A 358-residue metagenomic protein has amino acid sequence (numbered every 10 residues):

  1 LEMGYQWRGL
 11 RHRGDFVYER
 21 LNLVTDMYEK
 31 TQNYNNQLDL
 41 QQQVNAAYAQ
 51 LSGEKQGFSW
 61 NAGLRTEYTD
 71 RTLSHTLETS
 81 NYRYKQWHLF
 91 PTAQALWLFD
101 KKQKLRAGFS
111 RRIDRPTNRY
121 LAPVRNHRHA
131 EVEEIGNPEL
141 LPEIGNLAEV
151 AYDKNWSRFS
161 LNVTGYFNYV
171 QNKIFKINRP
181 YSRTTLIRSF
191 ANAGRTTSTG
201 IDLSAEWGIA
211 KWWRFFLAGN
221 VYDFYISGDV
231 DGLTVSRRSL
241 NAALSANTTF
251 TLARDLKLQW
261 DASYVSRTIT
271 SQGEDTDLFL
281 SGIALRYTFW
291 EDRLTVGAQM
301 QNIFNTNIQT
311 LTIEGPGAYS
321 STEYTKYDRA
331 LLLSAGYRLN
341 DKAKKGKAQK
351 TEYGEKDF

Functional and structural regions predicted by a protein language model:
L1, G57-W60, K102-L105, R158-L161 (+5 more regions): Repeated loop/turn-to-beta-strand initiation elements of outer-membrane beta-barrel proteins
L1-N61, L98, T196-E206, A218 (+1 more regions): Outer-membrane beta-barrel transmembrane domain signature of Gram-negative proteins, especially the mid-to-C-terminal
W7-R13, K55-G57, T66-T72, F109-R115 (+9 more regions): Transmembrane beta-strands of outer-membrane beta-barrel pores
R13, D70-T72, K101-L147, F167-R188 (+2 more regions): Surface-exposed extracellular loop regions of Gram-negative outer-membrane beta-barrel proteins, predominantly
E29-N36, N137, L141, W156 (+3 more regions): Outer membrane beta-barrel strand-and-loop segments of large Gram-negative receptors, especially TonB-dependent
Q42-E78, Q86-T92, W212-D223, S245-S266: Surface-exposed extracellular loop regions of Gram-negative outer-membrane beta-barrel proteins
A47-G53, A93-W97, L140, V150-K154 (+6 more regions): Residues on the lipid-exposed face of transmembrane beta-strands in outer-membrane beta-barrel proteins
R237-F358: Conserved C-terminal beta-signal and adjacent last beta-strands/turns of outer-membrane beta-barrel proteins
